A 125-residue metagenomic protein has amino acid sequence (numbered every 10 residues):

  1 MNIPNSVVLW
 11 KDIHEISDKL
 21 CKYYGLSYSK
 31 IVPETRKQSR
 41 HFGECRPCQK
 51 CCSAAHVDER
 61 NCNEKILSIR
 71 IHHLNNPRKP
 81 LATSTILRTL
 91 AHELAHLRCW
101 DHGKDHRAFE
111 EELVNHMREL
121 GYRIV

Functional and structural regions predicted by a protein language model:
M1-R88, L97-V125: Active-site-proximal or metal-binding-adjacent scaffold patches in catalytic folds
E93: Walker B catalytic acidic pair
